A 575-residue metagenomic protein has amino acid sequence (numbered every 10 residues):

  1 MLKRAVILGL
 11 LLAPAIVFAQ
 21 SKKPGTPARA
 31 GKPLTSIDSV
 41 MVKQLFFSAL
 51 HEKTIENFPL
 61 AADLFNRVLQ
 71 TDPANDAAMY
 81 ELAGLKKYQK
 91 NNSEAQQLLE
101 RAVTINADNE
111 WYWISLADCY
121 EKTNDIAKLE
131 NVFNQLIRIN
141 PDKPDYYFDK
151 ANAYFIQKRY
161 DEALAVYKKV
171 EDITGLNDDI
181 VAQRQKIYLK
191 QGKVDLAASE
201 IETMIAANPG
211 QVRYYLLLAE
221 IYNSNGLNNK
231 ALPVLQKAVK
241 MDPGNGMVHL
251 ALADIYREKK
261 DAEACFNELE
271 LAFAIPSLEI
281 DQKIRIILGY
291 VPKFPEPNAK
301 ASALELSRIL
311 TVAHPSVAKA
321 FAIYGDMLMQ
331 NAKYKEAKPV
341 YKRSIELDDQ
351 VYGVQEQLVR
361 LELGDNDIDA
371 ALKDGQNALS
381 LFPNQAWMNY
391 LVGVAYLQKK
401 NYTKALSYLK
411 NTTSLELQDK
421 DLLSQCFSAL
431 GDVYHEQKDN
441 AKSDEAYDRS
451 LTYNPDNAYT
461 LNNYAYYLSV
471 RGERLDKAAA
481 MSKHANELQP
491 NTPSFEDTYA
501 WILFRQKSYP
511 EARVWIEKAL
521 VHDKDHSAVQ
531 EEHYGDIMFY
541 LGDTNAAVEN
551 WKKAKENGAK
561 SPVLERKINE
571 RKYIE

Functional and structural regions predicted by a protein language model:
D38-T71, Y88, K319-D326, Q330: Alpha-helical segment of the N-proximal tetratricopeptide repeat
S39, P73, A107, P141 (+13 more regions): Short coil turns that delineate tetratricopeptide repeat
V40-F47, A274-F294, S316-K319, Q425 (+1 more regions): Amphipathic alpha-helical repeat scaffolds of TPR domains
L50, G84, D118, N152 (+10 more regions): Residue-level recognition of tetratricopeptide repeat
T54-I55, Y88-Q89, K122-T123, I156-Q157 (+13 more regions): Register position in tetratricopeptide repeats
A78, Y112, Y146, I180 (+12 more regions): TPR alpha-solenoid repeat register
E81, S115, D149, Q183 (+12 more regions): Canonical tetratricopeptide repeat
